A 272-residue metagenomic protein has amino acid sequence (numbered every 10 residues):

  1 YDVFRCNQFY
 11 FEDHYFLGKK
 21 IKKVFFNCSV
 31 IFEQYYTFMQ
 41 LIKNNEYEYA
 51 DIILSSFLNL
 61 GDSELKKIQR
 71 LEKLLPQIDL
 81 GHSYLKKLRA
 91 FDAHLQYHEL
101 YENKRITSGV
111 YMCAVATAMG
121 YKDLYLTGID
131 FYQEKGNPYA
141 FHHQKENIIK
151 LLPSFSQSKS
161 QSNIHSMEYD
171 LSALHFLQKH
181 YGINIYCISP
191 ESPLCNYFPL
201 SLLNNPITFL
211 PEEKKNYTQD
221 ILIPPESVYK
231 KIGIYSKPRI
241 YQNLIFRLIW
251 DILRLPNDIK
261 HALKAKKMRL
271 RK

Functional and structural regions predicted by a protein language model:
Y1-K272: Metal-ion/cofactor- or nucleotide/acyl-coenzyme-handling active-site neighborhoods
